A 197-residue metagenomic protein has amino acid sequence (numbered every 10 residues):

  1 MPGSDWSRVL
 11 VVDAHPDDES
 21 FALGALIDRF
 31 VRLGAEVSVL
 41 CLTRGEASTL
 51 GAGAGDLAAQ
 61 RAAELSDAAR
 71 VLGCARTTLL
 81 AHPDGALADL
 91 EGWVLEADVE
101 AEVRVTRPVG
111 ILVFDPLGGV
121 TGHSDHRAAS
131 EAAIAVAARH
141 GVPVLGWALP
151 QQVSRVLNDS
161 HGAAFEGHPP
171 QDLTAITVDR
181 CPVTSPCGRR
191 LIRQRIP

Functional and structural regions predicted by a protein language model:
M1-L10, D89-P197: Metal-dependent de-N-acetylase/amidase catalytic core
M1-R107, A135-R139: Active-site rim/loop-helix segments in enzyme catalytic domains that contact anionic ligands
